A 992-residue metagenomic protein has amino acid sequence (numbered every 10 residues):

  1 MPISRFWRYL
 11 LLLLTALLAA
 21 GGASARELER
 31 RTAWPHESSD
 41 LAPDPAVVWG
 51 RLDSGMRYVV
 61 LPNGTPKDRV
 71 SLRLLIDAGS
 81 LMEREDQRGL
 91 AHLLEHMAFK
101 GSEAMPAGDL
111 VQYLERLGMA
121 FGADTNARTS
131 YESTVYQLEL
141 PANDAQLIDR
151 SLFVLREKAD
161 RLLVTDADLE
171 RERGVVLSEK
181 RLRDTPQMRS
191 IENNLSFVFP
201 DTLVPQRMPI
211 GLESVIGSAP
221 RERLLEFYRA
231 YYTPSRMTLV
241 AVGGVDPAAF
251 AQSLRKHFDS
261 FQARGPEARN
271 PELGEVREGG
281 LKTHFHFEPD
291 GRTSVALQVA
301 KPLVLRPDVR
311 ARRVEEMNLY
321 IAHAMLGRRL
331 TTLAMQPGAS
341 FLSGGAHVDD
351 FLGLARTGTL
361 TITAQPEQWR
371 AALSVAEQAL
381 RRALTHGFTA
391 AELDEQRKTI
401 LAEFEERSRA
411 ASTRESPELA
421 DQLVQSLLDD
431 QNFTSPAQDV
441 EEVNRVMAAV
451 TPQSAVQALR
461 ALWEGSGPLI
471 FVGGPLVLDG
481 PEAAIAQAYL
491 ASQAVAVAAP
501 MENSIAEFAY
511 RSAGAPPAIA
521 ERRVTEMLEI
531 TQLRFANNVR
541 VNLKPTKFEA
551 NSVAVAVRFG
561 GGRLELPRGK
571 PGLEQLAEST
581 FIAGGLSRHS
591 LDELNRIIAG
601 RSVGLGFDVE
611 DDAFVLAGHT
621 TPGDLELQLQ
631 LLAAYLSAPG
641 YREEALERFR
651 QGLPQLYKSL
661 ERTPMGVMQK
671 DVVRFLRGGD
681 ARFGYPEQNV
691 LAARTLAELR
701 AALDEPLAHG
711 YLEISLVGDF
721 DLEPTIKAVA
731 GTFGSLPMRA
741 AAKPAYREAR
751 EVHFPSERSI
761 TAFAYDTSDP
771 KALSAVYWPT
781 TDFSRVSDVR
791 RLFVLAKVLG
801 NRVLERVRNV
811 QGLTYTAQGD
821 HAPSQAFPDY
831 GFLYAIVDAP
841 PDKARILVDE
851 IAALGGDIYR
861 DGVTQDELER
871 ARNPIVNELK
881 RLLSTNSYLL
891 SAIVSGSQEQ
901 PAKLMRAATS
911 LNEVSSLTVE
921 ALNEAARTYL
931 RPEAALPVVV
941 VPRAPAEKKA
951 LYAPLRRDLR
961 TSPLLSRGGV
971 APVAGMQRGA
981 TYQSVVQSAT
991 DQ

Functional and structural regions predicted by a protein language model:
P2-L10: Bacterial N-terminal signal peptides that target proteins for export
Y9-A19: Bacterial N-terminal signal peptides
A23-V60, V240, D246-R312, E316-M317 (+13 more regions): Proteolytic maturation boundary segments
V59-P62, P66-L93, G108-E157, M188-S214 (+13 more regions): M16 family metallopeptidases and their MPP-like homologs
M97-M105: Metal-associated gating/positioning segment near the N- to mid-region
R161-R171, P186, P639-E647: Short secondary-structure capping/junction motifs at helix and strand boundaries
R173-L177, R181, P186-R223, F227-P234 (+4 more regions): Hydrophobic, small-residue-rich alpha-helical packing segments that form membrane-like cores
V215-R255, Y685, L691-A730: Internal metal/ion-chelating core segments
